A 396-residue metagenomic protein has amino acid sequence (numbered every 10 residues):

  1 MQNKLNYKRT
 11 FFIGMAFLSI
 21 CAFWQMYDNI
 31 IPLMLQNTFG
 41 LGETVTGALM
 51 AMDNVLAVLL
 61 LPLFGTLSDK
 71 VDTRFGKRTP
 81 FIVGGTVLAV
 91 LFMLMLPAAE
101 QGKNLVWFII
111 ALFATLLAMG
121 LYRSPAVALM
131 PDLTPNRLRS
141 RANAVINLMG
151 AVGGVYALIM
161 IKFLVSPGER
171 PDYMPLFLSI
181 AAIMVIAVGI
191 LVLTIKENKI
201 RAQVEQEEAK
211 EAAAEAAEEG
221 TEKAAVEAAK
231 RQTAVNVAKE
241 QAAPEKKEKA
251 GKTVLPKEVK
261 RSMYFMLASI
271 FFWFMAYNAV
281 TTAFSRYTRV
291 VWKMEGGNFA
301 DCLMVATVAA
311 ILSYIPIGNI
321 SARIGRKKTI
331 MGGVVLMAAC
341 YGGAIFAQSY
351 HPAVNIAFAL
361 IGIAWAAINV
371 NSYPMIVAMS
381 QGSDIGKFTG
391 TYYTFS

Functional and structural regions predicted by a protein language model:
M1-N6, K199-A268: Juxtamembrane intracellular "pre-TM" segments in multi-pass secondary transporters
N29-T46, T282-F299: Short amphipathic helix-loop junctions that connect adjacent transmembrane helices in Major Facilitator Superfamily/SLC
A57, S140-K162, Y393-S396: Glycine-rich segments within core transmembrane alpha-helices of 12-TM secondary carriers
L59-F75, S313-R326: Helix-to-loop junctions at the C-terminal end of transmembrane segments in multipass secondary transporters
R78-M95, K328-G343: Structural signature of the two symmetry-related core transmembrane helices
F92-A99, K103-Y122, P352-A367: Hydrophobic core of transmembrane alpha-helices in multi-pass small-molecule transporters, especially MFS/SLC-type
L121-T134, A367-Q381: Intracellular juxtamembrane helix-capping segments at the cytosolic ends of symmetry-related transmembrane helices
K327-N371: C-terminal transmembrane helical hairpin of 12-TM major facilitator-type secondary transporters
